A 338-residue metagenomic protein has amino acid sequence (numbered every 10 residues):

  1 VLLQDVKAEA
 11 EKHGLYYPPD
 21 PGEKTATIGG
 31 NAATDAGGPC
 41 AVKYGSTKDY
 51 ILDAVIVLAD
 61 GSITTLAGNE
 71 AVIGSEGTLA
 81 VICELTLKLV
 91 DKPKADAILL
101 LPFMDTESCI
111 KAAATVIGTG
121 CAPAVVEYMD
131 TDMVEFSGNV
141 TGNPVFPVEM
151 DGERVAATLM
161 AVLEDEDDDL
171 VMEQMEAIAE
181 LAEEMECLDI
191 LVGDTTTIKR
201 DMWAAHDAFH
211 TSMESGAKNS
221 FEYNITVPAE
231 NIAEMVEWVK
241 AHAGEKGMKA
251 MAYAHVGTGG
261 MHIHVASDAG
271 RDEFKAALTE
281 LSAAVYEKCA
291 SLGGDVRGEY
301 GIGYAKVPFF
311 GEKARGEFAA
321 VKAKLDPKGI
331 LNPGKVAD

Functional and structural regions predicted by a protein language model:
V1-E127, L331: FAD-binding subdomain of flavoenzyme oxidoreductases
Y16-P18, M251, R297: Structural detector of well-ordered beta-strand residues that form the stable sheet scaffold of enzyme domains
G22-E23, G193-D194, E299, P333-V336: Short coil/turn segments at secondary-structure boundaries
S62, K306-D338: Activity-critical C-terminal alpha-helical subdomain
G77, I263, D326: Conserved, mostly hydrophobic/aromatic
L87-D91, A97-L281, K288, L292: C-terminal substrate-recognition/cap domain of FAD-linked oxidoreductases
D132, V256-G260, V296-P308: Small/polar glycine-rich anion-binding or flexible loop at a beta-alpha turn
A290-I302, P327-L331: Alpha-helix capping/hinge segments and adjacent helical runs
